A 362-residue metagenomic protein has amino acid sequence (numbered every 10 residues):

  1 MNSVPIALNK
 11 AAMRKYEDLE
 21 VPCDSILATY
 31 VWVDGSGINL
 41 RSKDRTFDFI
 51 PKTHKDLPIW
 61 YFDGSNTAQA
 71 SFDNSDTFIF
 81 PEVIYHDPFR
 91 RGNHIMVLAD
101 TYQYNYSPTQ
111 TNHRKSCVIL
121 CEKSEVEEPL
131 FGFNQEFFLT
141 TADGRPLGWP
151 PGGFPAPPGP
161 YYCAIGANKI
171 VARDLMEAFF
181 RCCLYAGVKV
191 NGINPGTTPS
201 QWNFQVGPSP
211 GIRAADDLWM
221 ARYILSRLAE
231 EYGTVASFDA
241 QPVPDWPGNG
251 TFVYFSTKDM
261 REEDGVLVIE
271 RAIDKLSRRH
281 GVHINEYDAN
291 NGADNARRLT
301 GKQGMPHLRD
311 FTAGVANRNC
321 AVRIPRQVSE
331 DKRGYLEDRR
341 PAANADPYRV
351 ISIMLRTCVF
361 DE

Functional and structural regions predicted by a protein language model:
M1-E362: Glycine-rich, acidic/polar active-site loops that bind/position phosphate-bearing ligands
